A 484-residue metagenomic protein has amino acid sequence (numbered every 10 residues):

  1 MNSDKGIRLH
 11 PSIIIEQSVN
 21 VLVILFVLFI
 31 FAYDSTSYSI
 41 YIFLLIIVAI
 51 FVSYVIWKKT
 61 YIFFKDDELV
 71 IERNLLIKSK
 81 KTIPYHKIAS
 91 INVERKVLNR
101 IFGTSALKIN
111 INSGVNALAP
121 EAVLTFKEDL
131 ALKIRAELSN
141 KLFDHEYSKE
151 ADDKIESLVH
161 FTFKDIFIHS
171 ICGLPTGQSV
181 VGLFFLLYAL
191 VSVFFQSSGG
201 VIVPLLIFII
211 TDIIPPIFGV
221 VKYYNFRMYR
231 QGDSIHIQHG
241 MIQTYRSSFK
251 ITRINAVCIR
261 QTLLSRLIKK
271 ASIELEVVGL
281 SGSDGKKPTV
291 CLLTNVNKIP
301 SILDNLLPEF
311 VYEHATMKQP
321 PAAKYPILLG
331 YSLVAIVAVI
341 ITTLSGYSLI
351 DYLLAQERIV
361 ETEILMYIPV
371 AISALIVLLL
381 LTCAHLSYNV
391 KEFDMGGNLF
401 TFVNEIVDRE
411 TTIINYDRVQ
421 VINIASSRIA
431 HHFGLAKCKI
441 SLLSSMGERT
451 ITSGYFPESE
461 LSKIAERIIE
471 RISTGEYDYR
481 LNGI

Functional and structural regions predicted by a protein language model:
M1-I484: N-terminal basic, Ser/Thr-rich segments that initiate or prime the first beta/alpha elements at protein or domain
